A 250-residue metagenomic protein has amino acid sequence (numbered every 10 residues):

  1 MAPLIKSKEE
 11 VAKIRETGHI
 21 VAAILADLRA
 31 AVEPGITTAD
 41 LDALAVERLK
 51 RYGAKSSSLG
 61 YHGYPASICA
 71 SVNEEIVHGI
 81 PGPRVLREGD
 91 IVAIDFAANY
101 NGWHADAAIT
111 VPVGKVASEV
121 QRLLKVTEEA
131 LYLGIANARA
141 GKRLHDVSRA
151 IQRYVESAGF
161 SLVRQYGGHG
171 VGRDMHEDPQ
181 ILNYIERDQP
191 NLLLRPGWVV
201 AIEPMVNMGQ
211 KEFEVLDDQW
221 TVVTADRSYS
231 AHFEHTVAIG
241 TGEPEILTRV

Functional and structural regions predicted by a protein language model:
M1-V250: Active-site neighborhoods and metal-handling regions in enzymes and metal-associated proteins
